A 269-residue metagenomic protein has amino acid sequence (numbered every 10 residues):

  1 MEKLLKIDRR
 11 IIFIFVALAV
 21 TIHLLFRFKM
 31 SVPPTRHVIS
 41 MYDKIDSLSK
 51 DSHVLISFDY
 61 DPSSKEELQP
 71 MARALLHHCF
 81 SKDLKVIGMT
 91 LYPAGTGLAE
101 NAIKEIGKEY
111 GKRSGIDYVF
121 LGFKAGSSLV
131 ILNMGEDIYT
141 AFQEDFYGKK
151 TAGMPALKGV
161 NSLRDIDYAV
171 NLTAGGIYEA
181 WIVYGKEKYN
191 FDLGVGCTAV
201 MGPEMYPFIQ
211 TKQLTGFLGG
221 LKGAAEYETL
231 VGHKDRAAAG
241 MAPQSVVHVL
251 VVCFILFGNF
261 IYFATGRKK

Functional and structural regions predicted by a protein language model:
M1-I7: N-terminal positive-inside, membrane-proximal cytosolic segments immediately preceding the first
K3, G196-K269: C-terminal functional extensions of proteins
R10-F26: Hydrophobic membrane-insertion alpha-helices, especially the h-region of bacterial N-terminal signal peptides
M30-K50: Alpha-helical transmembrane signal-anchor/signal-peptide segments
S52-D61: Acidic/histidine-rich, surface-exposed loop or edge segments in extracytoplasmic proteins
S63-V119: Membrane-embedded segments
N101-S128, T211-T229: Structural recognition of alpha->loop->beta junctions
G115-P203: Membrane-proximal low-complexity regions enriched in glycine and acidic/polar residues
